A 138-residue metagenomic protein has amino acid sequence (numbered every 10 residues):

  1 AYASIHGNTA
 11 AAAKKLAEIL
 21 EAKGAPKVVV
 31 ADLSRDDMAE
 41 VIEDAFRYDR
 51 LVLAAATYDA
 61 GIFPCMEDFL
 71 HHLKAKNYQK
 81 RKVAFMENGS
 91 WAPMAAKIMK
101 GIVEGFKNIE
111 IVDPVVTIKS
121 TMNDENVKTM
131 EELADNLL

Functional and structural regions predicted by a protein language model:
A1-A3, M86: Short hydrophobic segments within beta-strands
A3, G7, K23: Hard-cation-handling environments
G7, D37, A92: Flexible, glycine-rich phosphate/dinucleotide-binding loops and adjacent beta-alpha linkers at cofactor/substrate
N8-A12: Conserved alpha-helical elements of sugar-nucleotide-dependent glycosyltransferases
K14-L33, V41-L138: FMN-binding flavodoxin-like domain, especially the glycine-rich phosphate-binding loop
